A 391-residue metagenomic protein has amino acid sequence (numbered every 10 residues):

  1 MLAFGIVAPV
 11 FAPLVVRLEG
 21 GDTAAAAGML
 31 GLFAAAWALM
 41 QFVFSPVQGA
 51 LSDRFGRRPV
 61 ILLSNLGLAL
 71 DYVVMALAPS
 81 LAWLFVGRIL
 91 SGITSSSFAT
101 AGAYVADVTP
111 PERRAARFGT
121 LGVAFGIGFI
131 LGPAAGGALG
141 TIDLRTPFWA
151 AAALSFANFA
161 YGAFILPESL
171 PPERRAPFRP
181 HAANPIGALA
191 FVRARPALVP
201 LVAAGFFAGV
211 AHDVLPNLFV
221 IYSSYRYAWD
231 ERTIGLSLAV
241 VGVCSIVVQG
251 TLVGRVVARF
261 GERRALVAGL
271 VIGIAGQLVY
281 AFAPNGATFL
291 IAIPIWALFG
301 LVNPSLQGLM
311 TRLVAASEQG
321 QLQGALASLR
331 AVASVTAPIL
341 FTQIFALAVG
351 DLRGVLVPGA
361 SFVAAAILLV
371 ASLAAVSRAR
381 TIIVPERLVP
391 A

Functional and structural regions predicted by a protein language model:
V10-A27, N217-I234: Short amphipathic helix-loop junctions that connect adjacent transmembrane helices in Major Facilitator Superfamily/SLC
F42-L81: Conserved MFS/SLC helix-loop-helix module at the cytosolic interface between two early adjacent transmembrane helices
F44-G56, V248-E262: Helix-to-loop junctions at the C-terminal end of transmembrane segments in multipass secondary transporters
G87-G126: Cytoplasmic helix-loop-helix junction between adjacent transmembrane helices in 12-TM secondary transporters
G140-A153, Q343-I367: A membrane-interface helix-boundary motif in multi-pass transporters
F159-I165, V363-A391: Multi-pass alpha-helical transporter architecture, strongest for 12-TM Major Facilitator/SLC carriers used
P167-A203, A391: Juxtamembrane intracellular "pre-TM" segments in multi-pass secondary transporters
R263-L306: C-terminal transmembrane helical hairpin of 12-TM major facilitator-type secondary transporters
